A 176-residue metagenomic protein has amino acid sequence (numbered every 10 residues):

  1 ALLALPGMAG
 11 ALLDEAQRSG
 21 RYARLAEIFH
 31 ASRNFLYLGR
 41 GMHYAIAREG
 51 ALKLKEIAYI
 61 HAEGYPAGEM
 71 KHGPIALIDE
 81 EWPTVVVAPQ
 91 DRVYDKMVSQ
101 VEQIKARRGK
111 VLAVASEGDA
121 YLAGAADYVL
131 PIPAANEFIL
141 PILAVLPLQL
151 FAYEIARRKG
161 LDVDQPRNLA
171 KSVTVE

Functional and structural regions predicted by a protein language model:
A1-P83, A156-E176: Active-site phosphate/pyrophosphate-binding segments
A4, A125-E176: Short alpha-helices
A4, R40, V87-I132, F151 (+1 more regions): Glycine-rich phosphate-binding loops that contact phosphosugars or nucleotide phosphates
G7, A45-R48, L52, W82 (+7 more regions): Feature representing long, continuous alpha-helical segments
I57-H61, V85-V86, A106-K110, A134-N136 (+2 more regions): Short, surface-exposed linear patches
E69-K105, A135-Q149, R157: Glycine-rich, anion-gripping cofactor-binding loops and their flanking helix/strand elements in enzyme active sites
